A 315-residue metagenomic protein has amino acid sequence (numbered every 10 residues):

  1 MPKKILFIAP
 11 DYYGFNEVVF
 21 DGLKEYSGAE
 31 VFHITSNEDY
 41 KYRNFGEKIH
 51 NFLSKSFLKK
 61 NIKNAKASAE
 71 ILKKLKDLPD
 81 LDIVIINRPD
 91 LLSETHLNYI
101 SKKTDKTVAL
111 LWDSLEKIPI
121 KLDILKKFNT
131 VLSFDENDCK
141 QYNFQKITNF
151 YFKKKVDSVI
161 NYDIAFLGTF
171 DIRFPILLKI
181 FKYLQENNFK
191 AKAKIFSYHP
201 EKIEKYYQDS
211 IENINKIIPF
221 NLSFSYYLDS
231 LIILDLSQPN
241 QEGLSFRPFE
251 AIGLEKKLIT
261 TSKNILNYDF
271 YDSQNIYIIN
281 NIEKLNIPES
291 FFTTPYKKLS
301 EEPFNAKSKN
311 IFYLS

Functional and structural regions predicted by a protein language model:
P2-I71, L78, R88-T95, W112-S245 (+1 more regions): Nucleotide-sugar donor-binding catalytic core of glycosyltransferases
N37, Y183-L184, G253, K257-S315: Pol beta-like nucleotidyltransferase catalytic core
P79-I83: Short acidic/histidine-rich motifs immediately flanking catalytic phosphotransfer sites in two-component signaling
K103-K106, K256: A short helix->loop->beta-strand "cap" motif at the edges of active sites that frequently abuts
F249-E250: Acidic donor-binding helix in nucleotide-sugar-dependent glycosyltransferases
